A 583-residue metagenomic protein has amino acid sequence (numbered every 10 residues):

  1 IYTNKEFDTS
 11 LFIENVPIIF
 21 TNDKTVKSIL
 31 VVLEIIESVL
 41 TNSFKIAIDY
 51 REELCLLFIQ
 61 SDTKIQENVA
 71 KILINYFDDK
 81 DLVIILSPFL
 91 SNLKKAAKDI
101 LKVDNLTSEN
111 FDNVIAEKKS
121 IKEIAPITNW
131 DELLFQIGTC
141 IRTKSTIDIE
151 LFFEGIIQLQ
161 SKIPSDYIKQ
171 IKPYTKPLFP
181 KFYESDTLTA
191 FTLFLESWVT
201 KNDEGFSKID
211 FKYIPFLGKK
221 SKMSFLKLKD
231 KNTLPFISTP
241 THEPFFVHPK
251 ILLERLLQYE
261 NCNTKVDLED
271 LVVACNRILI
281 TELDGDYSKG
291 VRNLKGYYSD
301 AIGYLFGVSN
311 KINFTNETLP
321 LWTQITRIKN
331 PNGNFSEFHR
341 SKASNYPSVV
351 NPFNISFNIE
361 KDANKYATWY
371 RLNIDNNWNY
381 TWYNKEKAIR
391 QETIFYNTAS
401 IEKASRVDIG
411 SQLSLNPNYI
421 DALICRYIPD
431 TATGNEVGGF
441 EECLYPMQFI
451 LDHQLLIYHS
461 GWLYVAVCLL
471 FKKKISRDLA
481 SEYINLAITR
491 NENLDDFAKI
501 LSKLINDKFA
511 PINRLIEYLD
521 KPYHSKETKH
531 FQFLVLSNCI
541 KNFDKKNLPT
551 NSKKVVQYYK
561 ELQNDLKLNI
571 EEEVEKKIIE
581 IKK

Functional and structural regions predicted by a protein language model:
I1, V114, I121-K583: Extended repeat-based interaction scaffolds and adjacent low-complexity, acidic/S/T/P-biased segments that form broad
I1-N4, E34-T41, I72-D79: Hydrophobic residues within the alpha-helices of tandem HEAT/HEAT-like
D8-E14, A47-R51: Core helices of alpha-solenoid repeat scaffolds
E14-T25, E52-I59, T63, I84-K95: HEAT/HEAT-like alpha-solenoid repeats
N15, V31-E34, E53, N68 (+6 more regions): Alpha-solenoid helical repeat scaffolds
P17-T21, L33, E37, C55-L56 (+2 more regions): Amphipathic alpha-helical repeat scaffolds
I85-I124: Eukaryote-biased recognition of long, low-complexity, charge-rich segments
